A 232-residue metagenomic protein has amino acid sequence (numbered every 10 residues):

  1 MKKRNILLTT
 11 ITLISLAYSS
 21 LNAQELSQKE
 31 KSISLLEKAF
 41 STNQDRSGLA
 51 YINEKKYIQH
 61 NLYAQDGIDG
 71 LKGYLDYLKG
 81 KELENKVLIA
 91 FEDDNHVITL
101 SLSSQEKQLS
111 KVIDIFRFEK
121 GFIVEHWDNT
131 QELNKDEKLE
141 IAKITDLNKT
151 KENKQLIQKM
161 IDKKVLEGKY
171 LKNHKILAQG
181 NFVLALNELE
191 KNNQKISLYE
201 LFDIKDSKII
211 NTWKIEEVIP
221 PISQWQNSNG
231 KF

Functional and structural regions predicted by a protein language model:
K2-A23: Classical Sec-dependent N-terminal signal peptides that target proteins to the secretory pathway
L21-F232: C-terminal and inter-domain tail/linker signature
